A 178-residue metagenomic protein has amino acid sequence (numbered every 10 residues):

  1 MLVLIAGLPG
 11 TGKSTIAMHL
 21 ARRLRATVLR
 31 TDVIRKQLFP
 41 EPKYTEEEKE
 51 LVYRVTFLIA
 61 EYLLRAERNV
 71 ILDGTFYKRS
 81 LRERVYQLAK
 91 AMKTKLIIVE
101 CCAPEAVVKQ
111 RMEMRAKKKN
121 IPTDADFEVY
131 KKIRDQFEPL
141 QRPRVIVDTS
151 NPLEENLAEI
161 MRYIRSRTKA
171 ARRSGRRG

Functional and structural regions predicted by a protein language model:
L2: Walker A (P-loop) ATP-phosphate-binding motif of ABC ATPase nucleotide-binding domains
I5: Hydrophobic anchor at the beta1->P-loop junction of P-loop NTPases
P9: The conserved Walker
G12: Conserved glycine(s) of the Walker
T15-A66: Conserved substrate/cofactor phosphate-moiety recognition/catalytic segment in nucleotide-dependent phosphotransferases
L51-L96: Glycine-rich phosphate-binding loop used to anchor ATP phosphates in small-molecule kinases, encompassing both
M92-M112, V147: Conserved phosphate-donor/acceptor-positioning beta-strand/loop module used by diverse small-molecule
K117-E159: Small-molecule kinase domains that catalyze NTP-dependent phosphoryl transfer to phosphate-bearing small molecules
